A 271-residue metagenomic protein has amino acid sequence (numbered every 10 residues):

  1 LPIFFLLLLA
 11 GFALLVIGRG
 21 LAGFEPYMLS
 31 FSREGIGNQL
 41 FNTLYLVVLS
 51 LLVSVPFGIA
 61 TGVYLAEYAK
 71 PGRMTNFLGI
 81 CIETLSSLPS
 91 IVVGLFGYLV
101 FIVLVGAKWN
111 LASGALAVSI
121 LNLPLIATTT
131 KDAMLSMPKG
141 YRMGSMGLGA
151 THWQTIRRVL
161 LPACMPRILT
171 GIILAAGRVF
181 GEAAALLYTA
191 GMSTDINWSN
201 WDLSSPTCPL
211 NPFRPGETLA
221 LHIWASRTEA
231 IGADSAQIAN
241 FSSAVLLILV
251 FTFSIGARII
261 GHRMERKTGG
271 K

Functional and structural regions predicted by a protein language model:
L1-L15: N-terminal signal-anchor/first transmembrane alpha helix
A13, S50-I82, V103, A257-R266: Transmembrane-helix boundary motif in ABC transporter permease subunits
V16-L52, P71, A225-A236: Periplasmic/extracellular loop-to-transmembrane helix junction in inner-membrane transport proteins
Y27-E34, L186-L246: Interhelical loop and adjacent transmembrane-helix boundary motif in polytopic membrane transport permeases
F41, Y45-F57, T61, P89 (+3 more regions): Hydrophobic alpha-helical transmembrane segments of multipass integral membrane proteins, especially permease/channel
L51, T130, H152-A190: Transmembrane alpha-helices
E83-S119: Generic hydrophobic transmembrane alpha-helix motif, especially the helices
P89, L148-G149, P162: Glycine/proline-centered hinge or cleavage motifs at structural transition points of membrane proteins
